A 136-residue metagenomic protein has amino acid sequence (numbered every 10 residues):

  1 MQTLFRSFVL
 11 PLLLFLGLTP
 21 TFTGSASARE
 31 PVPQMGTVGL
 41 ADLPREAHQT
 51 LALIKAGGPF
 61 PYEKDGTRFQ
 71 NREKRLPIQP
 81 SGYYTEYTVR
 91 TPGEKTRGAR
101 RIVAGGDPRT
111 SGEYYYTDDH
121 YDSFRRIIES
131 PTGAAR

Functional and structural regions predicted by a protein language model:
M1-R6: Positively charged n-region of N-terminal signal peptides that target proteins for export
V9-T23: Bacterial N-terminal signal peptides
A26-I78: N-terminal secretory signal peptides
G58-R136: Functional cores of ribonucleases/endoribonucleases
